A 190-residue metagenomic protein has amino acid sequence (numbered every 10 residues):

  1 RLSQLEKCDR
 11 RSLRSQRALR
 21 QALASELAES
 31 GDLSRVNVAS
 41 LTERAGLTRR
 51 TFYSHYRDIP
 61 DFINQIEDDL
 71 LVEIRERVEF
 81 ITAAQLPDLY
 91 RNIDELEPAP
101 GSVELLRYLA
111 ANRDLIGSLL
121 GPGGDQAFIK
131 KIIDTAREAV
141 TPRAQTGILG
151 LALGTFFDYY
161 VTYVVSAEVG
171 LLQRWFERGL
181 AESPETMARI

Functional and structural regions predicted by a protein language model:
R1-S30: Basic, helix-initiating cap at the start of DNA-binding domains
R14-S25, R44, D61-A84, P100 (+2 more regions): Alpha-helical structural segments
E26, E73-R77, I81, Q85 (+3 more regions): A short secondary-structure junction motif
E29-D61: Helix-turn-helix
R35-V36, G117-L119, P184: Short, hydrophobic secondary-structure boundary micro-motifs
E79-D114: Hydrophobic alpha-helical connector segments
E104, Y108, G123-G150, T155-V169: Amphipathic alpha-helical packing segments from all-alpha helical-bundle domains
